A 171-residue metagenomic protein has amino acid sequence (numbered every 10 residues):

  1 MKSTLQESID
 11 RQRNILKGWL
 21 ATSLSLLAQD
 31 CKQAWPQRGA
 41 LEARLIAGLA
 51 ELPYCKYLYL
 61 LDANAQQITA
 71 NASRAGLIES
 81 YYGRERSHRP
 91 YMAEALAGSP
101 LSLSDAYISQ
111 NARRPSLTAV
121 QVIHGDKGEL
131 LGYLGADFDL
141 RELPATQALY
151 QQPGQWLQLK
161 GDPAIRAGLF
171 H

Functional and structural regions predicted by a protein language model:
M1-I68, L149-H171: Intrinsically disordered, low-complexity terminal regulatory regions
I68-T69, L131: Generic structural signal for well-ordered beta-strand positions
R74-A75, E79-G154: Sensory/regulatory domains in signal-transduction proteins
